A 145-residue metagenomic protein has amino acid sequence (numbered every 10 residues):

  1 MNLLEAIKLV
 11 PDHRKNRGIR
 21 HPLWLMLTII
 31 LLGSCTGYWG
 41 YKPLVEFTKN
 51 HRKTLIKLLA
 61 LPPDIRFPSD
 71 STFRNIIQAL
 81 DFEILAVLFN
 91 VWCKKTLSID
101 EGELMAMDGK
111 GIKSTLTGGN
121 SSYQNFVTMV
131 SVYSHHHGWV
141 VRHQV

Functional and structural regions predicted by a protein language model:
M1-M107, T115, S131-V141: Dynamic "connector" segments at or just before major functional cores
G111: Short, glycine/acidic-enriched loop or turn micro-motifs at the edges of active sites
T117-T128: Short, flexible loop/turn motifs enriched in small residues
Q144-V145: Active-site beta-loop-alpha junctions of metal-dependent nucleic acid enzymes, especially the RNase H-like/DDE
